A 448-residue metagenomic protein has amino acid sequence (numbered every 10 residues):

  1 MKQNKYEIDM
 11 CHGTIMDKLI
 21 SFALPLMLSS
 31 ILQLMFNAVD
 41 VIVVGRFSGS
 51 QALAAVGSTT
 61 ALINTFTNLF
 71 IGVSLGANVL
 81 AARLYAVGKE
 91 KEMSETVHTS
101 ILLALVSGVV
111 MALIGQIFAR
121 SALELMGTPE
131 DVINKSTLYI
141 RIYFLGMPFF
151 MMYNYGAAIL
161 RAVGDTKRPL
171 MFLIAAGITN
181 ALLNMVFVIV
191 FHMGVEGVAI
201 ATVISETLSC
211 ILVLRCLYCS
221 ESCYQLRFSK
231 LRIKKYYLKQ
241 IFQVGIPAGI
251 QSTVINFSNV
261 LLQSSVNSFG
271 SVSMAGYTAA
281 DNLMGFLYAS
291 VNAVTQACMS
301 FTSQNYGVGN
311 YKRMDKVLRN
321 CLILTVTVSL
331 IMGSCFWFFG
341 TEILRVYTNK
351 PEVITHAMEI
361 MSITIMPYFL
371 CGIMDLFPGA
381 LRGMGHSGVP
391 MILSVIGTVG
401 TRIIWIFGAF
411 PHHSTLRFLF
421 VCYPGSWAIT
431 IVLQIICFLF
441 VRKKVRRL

Functional and structural regions predicted by a protein language model:
M1-A23, A81-G146, V190-I246, T302-P367 (+1 more regions): Short alpha-helical transmembrane segments in multi-pass integral membrane proteins
H12, M16-M35, V39, L62-L69 (+8 more regions): Residue-level signal for short hydrophobic patches within transmembrane helices of multi-pass membrane transporters
S21-D40, I142, A176, S205-S209 (+4 more regions): Transmembrane helical elements of multi-pass membrane transporters/channels
I31, M35-A54, L123-E130, V186-M193 (+4 more regions): Helix-terminus/linker motif at the lipid-water interface of multi-pass membrane proteins
S48-A61, I140, A199, S271-F286 (+2 more regions): Small-residue hotspots at the loop-to-helix junctions and early N-terminal turns of transmembrane alpha-helices
L53-L113, F150-P169, G276-F339, C371-S394 (+1 more regions): Small-residue-rich hydrophobic transmembrane alpha-helices
T65-N68, N180-N184, C210-L214, F286-A289 (+3 more regions): Hydrophobic transmembrane alpha-helices of multi-pass small-molecule transporters
S74, Y143-R161, P169-N180, V198-V213 (+4 more regions): Short runs within selected transmembrane alpha-helices of multi-pass transporters and secretion channels
